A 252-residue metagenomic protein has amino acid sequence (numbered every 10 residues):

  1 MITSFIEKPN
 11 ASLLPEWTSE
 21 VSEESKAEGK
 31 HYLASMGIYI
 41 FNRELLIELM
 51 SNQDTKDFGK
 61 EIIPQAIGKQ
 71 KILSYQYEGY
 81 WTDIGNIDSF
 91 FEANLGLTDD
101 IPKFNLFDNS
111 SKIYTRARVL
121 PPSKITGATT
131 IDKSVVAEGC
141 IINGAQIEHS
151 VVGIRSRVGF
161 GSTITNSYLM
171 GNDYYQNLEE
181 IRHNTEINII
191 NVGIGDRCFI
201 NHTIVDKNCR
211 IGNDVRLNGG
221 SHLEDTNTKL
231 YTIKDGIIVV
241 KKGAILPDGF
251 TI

Functional and structural regions predicted by a protein language model:
M1-Y39, Q53: Conserved core of the sugar-phosphate nucleotidyltransferase
A11, E20-A27, E44-I252: Left-handed beta-helix
